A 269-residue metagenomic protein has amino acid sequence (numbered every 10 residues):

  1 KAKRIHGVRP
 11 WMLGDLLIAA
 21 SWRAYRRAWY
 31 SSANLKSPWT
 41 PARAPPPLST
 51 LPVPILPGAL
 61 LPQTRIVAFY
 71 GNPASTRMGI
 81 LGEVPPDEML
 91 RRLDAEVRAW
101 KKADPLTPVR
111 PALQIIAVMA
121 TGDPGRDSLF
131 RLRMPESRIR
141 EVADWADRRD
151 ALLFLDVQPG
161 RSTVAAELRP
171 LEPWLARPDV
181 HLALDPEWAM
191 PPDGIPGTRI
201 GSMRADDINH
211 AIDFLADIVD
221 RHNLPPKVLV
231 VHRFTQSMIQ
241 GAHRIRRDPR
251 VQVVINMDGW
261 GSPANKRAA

Functional and structural regions predicted by a protein language model:
K1, V8-L132, P249-V253, P263-A269: Alpha/beta catalytic barrel-like cores
R65-F69, P111-I115, L153-L155, V180-D185 (+2 more regions): Hydrophobic faces of well-ordered beta-strands that scaffold small-molecule active sites in alpha/beta enzyme cores
P73-S75, A117-M119, P159-R161, P186-M190 (+2 more regions): Active-site-proximal loop/turn and secondary-structure-junction residues that shape catalytic pockets, frequently
R77-G79, G122-D123, S162-A165, M190-G194 (+2 more regions): Extracytoplasmic/secreted cell-surface and envelope-processing proteins
V84-E88, F130-M134, T163-A166, R199-H210: Alpha-helix N-cap and loop-to-helix initiation/capping positions
A99, P108-E187: Substrate-binding cleft of extracellular glycoside hydrolase catalytic domains
R177-S202, L229-V230: Active-site groove signature of glycoside hydrolases
T198-A269: Surface-exposed substrate-engagement region within the catalytic domains of secreted or surface-exposed extracellular
